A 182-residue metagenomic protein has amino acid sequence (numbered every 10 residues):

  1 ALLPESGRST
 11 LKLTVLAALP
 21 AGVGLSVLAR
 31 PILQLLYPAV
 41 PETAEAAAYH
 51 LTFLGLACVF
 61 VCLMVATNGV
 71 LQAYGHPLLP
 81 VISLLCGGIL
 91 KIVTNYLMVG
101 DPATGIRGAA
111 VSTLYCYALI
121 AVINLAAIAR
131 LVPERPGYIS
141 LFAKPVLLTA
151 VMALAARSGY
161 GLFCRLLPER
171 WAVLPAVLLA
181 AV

Functional and structural regions predicted by a protein language model:
L2, S6, T10-V27, L36-V40 (+2 more regions): Short alpha-helical transmembrane segments in multi-pass integral membrane proteins
R8, L25-C58, A103, R107 (+1 more regions): Interfacial segments at transmembrane-helix termini and the short loops linking adjacent helices
S9, A46-H50, G105, A109 (+4 more regions): Residue-level signature of transmembrane alpha-helical entry/exit and packing/kink sites in multi-pass membrane
K12-P20, L56-F60, L147-A155: Hydrophobic alpha-helical transmembrane segments of multipass membrane transporters and ion channels, focusing on
T14, L51-L54, C58, L84-L85 (+2 more regions): Residue-level recognition of transmembrane alpha-helices in multi-pass small-molecule transporters/permeases
L56-C86, Y96-L97: Membrane-interface junctions at transmembrane-helix termini in multi-pass inner-membrane proteins
T67-G75, L125-L141: Alpha-helical transmembrane segments
L78, C86-V122, A126, P136 (+2 more regions): Membrane-interface helix-loop junctions in multi-pass transport and translocation proteins
